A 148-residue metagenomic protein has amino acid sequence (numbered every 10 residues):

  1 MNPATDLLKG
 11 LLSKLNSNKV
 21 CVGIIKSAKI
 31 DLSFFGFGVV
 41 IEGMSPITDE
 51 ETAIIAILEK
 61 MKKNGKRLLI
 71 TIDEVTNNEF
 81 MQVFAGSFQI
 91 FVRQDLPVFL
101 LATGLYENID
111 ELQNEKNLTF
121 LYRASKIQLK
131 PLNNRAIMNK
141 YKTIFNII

Functional and structural regions predicted by a protein language model:
M1-I70, V75, P97-V98: P-loop NTPase nucleotide-binding core
N2-P3, N77, L105-D110, L132-I137: Conserved nucleotide-binding/hydrolysis micro-motifs of P-loop NTPases
P3-K14, V83-S87, E111, F120 (+2 more regions): Alpha-helical scaffold elements adjacent to nucleotide-binding pockets in ATP/GTP-utilizing enzyme cores
V20-G23, Q113-N114, I137, I148: Proline-centered turn/helix-capping motifs that create local helix->coil transitions or kinks
I55-E59, Q89, K142: Generic structural signal for well-ordered alpha-helical scaffold segments
K62-N64, L68-T71, N77-V83, S87-L118: Sensor-1/coupling segment of RecA-like P-loop NTPase cores
N114-L132: A short helix-turn-beta junction within AAA+ P-loop NTPase domains corresponding to the substrate/partner-engaging
L129-I148: Conserved small helical "lid"/interfacial subdomain of P-loop NTPases
